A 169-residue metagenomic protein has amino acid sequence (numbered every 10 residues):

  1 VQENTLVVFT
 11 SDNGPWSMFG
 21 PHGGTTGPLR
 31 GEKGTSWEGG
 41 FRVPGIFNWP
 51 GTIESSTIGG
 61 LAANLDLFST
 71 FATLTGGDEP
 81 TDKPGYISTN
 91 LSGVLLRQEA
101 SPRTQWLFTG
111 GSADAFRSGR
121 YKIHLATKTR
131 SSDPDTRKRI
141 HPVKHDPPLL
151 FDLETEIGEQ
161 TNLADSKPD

Functional and structural regions predicted by a protein language model:
V1-P21: Metal-dependent active-site segment of extracytoplasmic phospho-/sulfohydrolases and closely related
T10-S11, I46, N64: Generic enzyme active-site microenvironment
P15-G27, G31-E38, I53, T57-G60 (+2 more regions): C-terminal cap/loop subdomain of S1 sulfatases and analogous C-terminal strand-loop tails that border
R42-V43: Catalytic cores of eukaryotic secretory-pathway lumenal/extracellular enzymes that build and remodel glycoconjugates
I46-E54: The feature captures the short pre-catalytic strand/loop hairpin that immediately precedes and shapes the active-site
E156: Intrinsically disordered, low-complexity polar regions and short flexible loop motifs
T161-P168: Active-site-proximal N-terminal segment of extracellular/periplasmic enzymes that hydrolyze or transfer
